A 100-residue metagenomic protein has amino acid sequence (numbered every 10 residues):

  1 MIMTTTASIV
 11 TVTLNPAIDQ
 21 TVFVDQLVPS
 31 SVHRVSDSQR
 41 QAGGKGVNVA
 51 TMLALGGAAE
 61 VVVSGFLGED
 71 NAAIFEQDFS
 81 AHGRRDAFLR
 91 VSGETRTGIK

Functional and structural regions predicted by a protein language model:
I2-S64, A73: Glycine-rich phosphate/adenosyl-contacting loop at the front of the ribokinase-like
L55-K100: Conserved N-terminal subdomain of the carbohydrate kinase-like
